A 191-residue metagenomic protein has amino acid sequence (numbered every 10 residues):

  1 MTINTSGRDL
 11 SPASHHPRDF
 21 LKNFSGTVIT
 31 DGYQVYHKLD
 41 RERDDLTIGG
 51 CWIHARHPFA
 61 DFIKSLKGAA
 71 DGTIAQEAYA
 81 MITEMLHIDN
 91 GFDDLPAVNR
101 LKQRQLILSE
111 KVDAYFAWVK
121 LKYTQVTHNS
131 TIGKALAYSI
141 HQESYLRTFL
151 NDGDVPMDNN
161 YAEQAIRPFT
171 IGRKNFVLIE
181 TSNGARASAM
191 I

Functional and structural regions predicted by a protein language model:
M1-I191: Catalytic center-proximal scaffold of phosphoryl-transfer enzymes
